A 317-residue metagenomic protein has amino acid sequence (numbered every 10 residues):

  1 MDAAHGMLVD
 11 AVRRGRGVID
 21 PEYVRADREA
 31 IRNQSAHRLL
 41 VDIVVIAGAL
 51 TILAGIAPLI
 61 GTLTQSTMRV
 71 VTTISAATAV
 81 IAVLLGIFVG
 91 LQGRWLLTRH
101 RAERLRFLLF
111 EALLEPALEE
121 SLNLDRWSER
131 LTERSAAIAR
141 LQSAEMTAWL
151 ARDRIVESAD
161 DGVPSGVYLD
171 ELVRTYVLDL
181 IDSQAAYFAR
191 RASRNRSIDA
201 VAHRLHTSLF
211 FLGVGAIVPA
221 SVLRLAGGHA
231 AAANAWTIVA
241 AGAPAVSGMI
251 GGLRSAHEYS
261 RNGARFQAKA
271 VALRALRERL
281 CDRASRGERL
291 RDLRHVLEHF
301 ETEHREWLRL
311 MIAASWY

Functional and structural regions predicted by a protein language model:
M1-Y317: Conserved non-transmembrane functional hotspots
